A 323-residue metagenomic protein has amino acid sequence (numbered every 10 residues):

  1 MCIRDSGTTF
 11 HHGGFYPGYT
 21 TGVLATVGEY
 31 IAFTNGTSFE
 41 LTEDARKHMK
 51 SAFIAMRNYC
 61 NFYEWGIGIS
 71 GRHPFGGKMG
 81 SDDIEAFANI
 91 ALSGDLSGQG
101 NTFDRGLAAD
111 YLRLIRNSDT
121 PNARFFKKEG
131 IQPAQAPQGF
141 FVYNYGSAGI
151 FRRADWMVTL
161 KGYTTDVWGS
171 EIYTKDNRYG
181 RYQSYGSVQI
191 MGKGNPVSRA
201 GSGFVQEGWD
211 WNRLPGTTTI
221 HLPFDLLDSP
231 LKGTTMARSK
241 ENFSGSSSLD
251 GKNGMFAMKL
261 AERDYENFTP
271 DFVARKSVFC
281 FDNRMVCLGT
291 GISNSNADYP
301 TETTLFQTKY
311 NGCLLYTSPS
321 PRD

Functional and structural regions predicted by a protein language model:
M1-I3, Y316-D323: Conserved small/polar residues in nucleotide/adenosyl-binding loops
R4-Y185, Q189-G192, S198: Extracellular polysaccharide-recognition and catalytic grooves
G18, G22-A25, G146, N253 (+2 more regions): Short, well-structured alpha-helical interface segments that form or flank functional binding sites
Q135-F141, G146-G149, N242-S247, V273-F279 (+1 more regions): Generic recognition of flexible, low-complexity loop/linker segments
A148-I150, D155-T159, M255, R284-G289 (+1 more regions): Beta-sheet entry/capping signal
T164-A237: Acidic-aromatic substrate-binding/catalytic surfaces of carbohydrate-active enzymes
E207-N283: Extended, loop-rich substrate-binding clefts of extracytoplasmic carbohydrate-active enzymes
E262-N311: Acidic, contiguous internal or C-terminal segments within carbohydrate-active enzymes that form a structured patch used
